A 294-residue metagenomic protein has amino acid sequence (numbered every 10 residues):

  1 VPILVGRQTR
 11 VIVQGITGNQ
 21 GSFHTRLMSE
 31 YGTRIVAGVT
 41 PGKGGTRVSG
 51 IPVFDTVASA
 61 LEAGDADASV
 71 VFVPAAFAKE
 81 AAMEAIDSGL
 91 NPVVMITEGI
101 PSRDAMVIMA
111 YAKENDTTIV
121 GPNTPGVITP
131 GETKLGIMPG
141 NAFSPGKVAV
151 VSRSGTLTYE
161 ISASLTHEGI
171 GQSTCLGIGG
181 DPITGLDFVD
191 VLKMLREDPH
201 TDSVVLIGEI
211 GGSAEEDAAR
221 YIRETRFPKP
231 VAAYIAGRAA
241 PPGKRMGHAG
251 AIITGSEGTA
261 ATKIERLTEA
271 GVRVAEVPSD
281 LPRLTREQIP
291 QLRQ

Functional and structural regions predicted by a protein language model:
V1-Q294: Catalytic-core regions of core metabolic enzymes, especially those transforming organic acids/acyl-group intermediates
